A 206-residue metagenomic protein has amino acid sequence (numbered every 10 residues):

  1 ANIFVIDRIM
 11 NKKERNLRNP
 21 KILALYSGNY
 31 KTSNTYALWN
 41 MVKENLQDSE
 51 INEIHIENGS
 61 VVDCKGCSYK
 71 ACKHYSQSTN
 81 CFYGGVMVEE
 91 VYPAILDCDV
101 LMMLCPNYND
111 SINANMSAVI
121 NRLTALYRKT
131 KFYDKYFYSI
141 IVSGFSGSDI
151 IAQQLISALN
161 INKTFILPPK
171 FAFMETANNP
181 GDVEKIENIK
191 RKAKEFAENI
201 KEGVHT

Functional and structural regions predicted by a protein language model:
A1, K131-A172: Short, glycine-/small-residue-rich phosphate/pyrophosphate-handling segment
N2-R128, P168-P169, G181-T206: N-terminal beta1-alpha1-beta2 submodule of the flavodoxin-like/Rossmannoid cofactor-binding fold
M174-A177: Histidine-bearing beta->alpha loop at or near hydrolase active sites
